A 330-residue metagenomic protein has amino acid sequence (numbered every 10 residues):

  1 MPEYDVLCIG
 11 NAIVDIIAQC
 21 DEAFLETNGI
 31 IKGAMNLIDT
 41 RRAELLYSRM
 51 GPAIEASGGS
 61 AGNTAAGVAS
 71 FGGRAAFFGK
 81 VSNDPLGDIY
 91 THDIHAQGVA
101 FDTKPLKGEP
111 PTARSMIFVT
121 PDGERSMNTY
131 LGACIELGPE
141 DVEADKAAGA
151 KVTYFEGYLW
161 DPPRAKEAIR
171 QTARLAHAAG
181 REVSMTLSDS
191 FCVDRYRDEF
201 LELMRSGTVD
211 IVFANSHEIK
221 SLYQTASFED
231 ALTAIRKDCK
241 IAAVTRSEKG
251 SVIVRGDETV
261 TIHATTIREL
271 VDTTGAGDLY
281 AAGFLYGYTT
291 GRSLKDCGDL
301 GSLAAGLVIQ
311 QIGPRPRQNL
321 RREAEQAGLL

Functional and structural regions predicted by a protein language model:
M1-F78, D88-I89: Glycine-rich phosphate/adenosyl-contacting loop at the front of the ribokinase-like
M1-L7, A12, E26-K32, R174-A178 (+2 more regions): Conserved phosphate-binding/catalytic region of the ribokinase-like
P52-S60, S82, P105-E109, T274-G275: Active-site nucleophile and cofactor-binding loops and adjacent substrate-binding regions of central metabolic enzymes
A75, F101, V183-S184, A242: Hydrophobic beta-strand scaffold residues
D93-P110: A glycine-rich helix N-cap at a beta->alpha junction
D102-L106, I117-P163: Conserved phosphate-binding/catalytic loop of the ribokinase/pfkB sugar-kinase fold
V152-T233, K249-S251: Conserved beta-alpha-beta core of the PfkB/ribokinase-like small-molecule kinase fold
